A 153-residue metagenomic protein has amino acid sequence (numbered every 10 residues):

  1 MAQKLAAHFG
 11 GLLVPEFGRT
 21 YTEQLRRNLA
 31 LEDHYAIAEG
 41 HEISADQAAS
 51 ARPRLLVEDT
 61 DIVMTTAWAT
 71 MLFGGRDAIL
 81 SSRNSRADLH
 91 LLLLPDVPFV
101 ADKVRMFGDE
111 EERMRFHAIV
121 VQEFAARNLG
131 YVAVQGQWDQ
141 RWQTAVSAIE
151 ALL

Functional and structural regions predicted by a protein language model:
Q3-D46: Conserved substrate/cofactor phosphate-moiety recognition/catalytic segment in nucleotide-dependent phosphotransferases
A6, P53-L55, L153: Catalytic phosphate/metal-binding cores of nucleic-acid and nucleotide-processing enzymes, i.e., regions that mediate
G10, R54, N128-G130: A generic structural signal for alpha->beta connector loops
F17, T60-V63, L94-D96: Anionic group-transfer/hydrolysis microenvironments
Y35-R86: Glycine-rich phosphate-binding loop used to anchor ATP phosphates in small-molecule kinases, encompassing both
F73-V146: A glycine- and Lys/Arg-enriched "phosphate-lid" helix/loop adjacent to the NTP-binding pocket of small-molecule kinases
S147-L152: C-terminal alpha-helix
